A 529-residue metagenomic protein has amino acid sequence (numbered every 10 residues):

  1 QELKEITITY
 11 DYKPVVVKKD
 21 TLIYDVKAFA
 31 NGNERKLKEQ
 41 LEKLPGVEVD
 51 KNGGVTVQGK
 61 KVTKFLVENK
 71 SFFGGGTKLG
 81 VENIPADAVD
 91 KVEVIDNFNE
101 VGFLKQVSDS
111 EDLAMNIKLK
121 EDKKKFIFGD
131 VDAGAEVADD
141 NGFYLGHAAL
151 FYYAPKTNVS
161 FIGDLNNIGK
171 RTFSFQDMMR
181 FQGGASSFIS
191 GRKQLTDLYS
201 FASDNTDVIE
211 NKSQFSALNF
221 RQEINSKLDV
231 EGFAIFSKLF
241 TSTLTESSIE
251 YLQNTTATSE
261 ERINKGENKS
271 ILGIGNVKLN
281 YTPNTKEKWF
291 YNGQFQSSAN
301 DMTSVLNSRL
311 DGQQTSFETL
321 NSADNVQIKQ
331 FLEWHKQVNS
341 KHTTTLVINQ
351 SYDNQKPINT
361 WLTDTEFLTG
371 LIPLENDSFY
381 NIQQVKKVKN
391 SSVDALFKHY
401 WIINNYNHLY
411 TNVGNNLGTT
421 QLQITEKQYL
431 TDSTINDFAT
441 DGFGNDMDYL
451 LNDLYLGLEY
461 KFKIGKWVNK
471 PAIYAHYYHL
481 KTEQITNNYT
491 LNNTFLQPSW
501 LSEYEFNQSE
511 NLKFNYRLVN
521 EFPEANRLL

Functional and structural regions predicted by a protein language model:
E5, D11-V305, T319-I358, V393 (+5 more regions): Membrane-proximal, glycine/serine-rich, low-complexity loop/turn segments characteristic of large bacterial
K19-D20, K481-T486: Short acidic, glycine/proline-rich loop/turn micro-motifs
D20, R171-Y199, L244-E261, R309-S316 (+4 more regions): Surface-exposed loop/turn segments flanking beta-strands in extracellular/periplasmic regions
E267, N276, N376, Y380-K470 (+2 more regions): Outer-membrane beta-barrel transmembrane domain signature of Gram-negative proteins, especially the mid-to-C-terminal
A299-S304, N359, L371, I424 (+1 more regions): Extended amphipathic alpha-helical scaffold segments
K470-H476: Acidic, low-complexity intrinsically disordered regions
